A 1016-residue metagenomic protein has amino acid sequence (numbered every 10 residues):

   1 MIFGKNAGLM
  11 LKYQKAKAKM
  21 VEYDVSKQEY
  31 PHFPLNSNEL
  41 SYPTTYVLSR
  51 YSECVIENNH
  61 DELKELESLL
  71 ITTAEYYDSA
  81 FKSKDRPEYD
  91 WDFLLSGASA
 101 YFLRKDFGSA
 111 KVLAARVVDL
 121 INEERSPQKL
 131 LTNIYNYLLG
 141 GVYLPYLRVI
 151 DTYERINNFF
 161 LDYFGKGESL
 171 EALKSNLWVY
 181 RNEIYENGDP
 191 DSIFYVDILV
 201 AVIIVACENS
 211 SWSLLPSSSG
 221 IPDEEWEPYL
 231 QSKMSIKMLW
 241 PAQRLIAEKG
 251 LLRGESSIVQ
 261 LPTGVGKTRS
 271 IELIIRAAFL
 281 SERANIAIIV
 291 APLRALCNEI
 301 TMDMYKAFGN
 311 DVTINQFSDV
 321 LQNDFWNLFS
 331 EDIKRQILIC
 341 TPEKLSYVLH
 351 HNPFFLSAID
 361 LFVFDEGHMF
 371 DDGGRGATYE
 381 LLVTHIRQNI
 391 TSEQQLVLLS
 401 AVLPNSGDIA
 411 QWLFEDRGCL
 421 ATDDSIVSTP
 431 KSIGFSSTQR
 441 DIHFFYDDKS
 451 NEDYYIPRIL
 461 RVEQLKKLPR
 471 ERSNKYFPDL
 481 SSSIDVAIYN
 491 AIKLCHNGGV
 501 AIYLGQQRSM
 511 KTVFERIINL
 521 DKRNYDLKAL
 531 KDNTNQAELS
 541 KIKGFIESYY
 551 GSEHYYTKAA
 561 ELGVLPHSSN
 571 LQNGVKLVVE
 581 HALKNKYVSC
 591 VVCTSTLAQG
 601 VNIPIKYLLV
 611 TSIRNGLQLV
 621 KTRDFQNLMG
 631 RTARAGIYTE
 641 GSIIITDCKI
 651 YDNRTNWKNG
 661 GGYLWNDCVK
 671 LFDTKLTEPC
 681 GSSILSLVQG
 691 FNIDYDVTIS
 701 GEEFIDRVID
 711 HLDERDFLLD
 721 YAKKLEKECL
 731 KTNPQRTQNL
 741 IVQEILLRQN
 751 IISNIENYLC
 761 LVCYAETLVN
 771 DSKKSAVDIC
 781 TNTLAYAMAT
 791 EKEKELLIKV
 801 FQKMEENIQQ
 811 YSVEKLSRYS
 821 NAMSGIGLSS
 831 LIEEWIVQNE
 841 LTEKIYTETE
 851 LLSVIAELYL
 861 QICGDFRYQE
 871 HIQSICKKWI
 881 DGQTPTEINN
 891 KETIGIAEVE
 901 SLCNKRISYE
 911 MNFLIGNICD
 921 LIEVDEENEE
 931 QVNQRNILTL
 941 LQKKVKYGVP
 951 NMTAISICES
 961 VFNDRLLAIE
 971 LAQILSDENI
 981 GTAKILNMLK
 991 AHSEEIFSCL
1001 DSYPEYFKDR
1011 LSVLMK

Functional and structural regions predicted by a protein language model:
M1-K1016: N-terminal helicase ATP-binding lobe
